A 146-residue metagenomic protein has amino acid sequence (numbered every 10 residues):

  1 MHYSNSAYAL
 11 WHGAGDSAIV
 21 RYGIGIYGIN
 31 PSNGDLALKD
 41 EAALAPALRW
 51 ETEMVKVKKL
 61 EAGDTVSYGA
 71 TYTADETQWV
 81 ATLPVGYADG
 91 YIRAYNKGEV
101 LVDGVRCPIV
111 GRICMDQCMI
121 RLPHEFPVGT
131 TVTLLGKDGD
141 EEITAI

Functional and structural regions predicted by a protein language model:
M1-I146: Active-site anion/phosphate-binding pocket segments in diverse small-molecule metabolic enzymes
